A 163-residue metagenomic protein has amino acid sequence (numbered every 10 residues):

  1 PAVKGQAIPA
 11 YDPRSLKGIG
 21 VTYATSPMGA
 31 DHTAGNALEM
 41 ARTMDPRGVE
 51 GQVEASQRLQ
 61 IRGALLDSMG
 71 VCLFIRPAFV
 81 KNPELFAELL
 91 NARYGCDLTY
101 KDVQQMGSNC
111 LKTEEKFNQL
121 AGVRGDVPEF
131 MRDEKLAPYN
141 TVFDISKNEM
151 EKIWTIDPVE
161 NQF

Functional and structural regions predicted by a protein language model:
P1-F163: Extended C-terminal regions of large enzymes
